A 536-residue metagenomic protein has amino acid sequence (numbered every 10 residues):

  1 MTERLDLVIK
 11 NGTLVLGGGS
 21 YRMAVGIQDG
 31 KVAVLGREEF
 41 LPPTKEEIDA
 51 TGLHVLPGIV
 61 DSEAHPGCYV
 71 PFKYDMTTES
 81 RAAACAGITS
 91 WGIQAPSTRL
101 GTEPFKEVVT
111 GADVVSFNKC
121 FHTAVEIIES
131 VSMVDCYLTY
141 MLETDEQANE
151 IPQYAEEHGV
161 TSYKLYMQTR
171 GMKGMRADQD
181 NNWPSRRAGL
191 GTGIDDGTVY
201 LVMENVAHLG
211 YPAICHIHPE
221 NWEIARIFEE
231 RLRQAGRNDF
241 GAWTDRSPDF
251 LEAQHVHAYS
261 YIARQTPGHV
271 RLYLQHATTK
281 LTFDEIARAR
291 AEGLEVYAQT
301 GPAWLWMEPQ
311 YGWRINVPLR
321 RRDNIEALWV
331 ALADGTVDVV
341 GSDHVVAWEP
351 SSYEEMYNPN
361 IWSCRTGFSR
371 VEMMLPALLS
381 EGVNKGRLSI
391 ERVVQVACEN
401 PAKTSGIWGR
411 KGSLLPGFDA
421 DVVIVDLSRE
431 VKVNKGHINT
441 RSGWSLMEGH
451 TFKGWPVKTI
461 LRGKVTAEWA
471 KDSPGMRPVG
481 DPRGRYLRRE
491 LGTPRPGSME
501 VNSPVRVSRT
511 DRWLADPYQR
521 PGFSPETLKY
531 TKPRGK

Functional and structural regions predicted by a protein language model:
M1-G58, Q519: Histidine-rich, glycine-flanked metal-binding segment
G12, G30, G52, E63 (+14 more regions): Divalent metal-coordination and catalytic microenvironments
L41, A50-V131: Metal-associated gating/positioning segment near the N- to mid-region
L56, F117-V134, D196-C215: Alpha-helix-loop-beta-strand connector modules within alpha/beta enzyme cores
G92-I93, Y137-Y140, R271-H276: Short catalytic-loop micro-motif centered on adjacent basic/acidic residues
E146-L165, T169-V340, V345: Histidine/acidic residue-rich metal-binding segments in metalloenzymes
R237-H269, Y311, V339-V340, V346-S428: His/Asp/Glu-enriched, well-ordered alpha-helical/loop segment that forms or immediately abuts the divalent-metal
S352-N360, P416-Y486: C-terminal cap of metal-dependent C-N hydrolases
